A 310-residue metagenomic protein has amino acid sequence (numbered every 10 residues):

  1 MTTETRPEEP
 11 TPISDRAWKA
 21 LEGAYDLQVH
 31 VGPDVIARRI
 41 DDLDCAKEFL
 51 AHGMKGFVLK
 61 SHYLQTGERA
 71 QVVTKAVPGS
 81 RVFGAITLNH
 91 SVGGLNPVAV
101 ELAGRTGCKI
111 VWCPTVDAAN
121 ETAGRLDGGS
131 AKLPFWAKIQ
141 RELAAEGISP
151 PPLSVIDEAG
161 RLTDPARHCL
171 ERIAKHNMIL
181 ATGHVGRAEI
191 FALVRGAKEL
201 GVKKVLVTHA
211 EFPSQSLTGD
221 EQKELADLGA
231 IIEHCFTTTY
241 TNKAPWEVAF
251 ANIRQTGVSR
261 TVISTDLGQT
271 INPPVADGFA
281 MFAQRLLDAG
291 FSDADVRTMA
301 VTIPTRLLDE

Functional and structural regions predicted by a protein language model:
T2-G79: An N-terminally biased module of ancient metal coordination in phosphate/nucleic-acid-related enzymes
W18, A70-G79, E101-G107, E171 (+3 more regions): Acidic (Asp/Glu)-rich catalytic clusters
A24-D26, G56, R81-F83, K109-W112 (+4 more regions): Structural preference for beta-strand elements that scaffold enzyme active sites
V35-R39, G67-R69, N96, F191-G196 (+3 more regions): Histidine/acidic-residue-rich catalytic or RNA/ligand-binding cores of hydrolases and nuclease-related proteins
N89-L95, A181-G186, A210-S216, C235-W246: Active-site glycine- and acidic-residue-rich loops that bind and position anionic ligands or nucleotide-like cofactors
G93-T208: Extended substrate/RNA-proximal surfaces in nucleic-acid metabolism proteins
C235, V258-V275: Short acidic/histidine-rich active-site segments
F279-E310: Mid-to-C-terminal alpha-helical segments outside catalytic/metal-binding sites
